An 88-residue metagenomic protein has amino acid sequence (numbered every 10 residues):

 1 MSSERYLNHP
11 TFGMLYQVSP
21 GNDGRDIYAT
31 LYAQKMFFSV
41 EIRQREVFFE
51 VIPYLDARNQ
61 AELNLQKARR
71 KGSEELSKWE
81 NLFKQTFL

Functional and structural regions predicted by a protein language model:
M1-S3, E74, Q85-L88: Short intrinsically disordered terminal tails
R5-H9: A short beta-strand micro-motif
T11-S73: Acidic, low-complexity, intrinsically disordered interaction modules
P20-G21, A29, E80-N81, F87-L88: Ubiquitous "structural anchor" signal
E62, R69, S77-E80, K84-F87: Residue-level detector of alpha-helical secondary structure
